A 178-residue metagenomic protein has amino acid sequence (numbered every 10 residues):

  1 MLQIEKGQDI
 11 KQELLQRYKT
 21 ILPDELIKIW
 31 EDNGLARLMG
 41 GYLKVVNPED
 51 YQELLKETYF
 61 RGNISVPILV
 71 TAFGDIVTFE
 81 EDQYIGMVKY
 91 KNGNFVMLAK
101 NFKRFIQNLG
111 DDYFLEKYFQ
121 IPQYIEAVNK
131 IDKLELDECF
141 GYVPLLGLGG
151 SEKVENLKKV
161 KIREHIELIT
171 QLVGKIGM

Functional and structural regions predicted by a protein language model:
M1-M87, N92, F140-M178: A surface-exposed partner-binding patch
W30-R37, Y59, I106-F114, V128-E135 (+1 more regions): Generic secondary-structure transition motif, activating predominantly at the C-termini of alpha-helices
V46-D50, V88, F105, P122-N129: Solvent-exposed, non-transmembrane amphipathic alpha-helical segments
G86-P122: Compact, glycine/acidic-enriched structural inserts
N108-K161: An amphipathic alpha-helical core segment
